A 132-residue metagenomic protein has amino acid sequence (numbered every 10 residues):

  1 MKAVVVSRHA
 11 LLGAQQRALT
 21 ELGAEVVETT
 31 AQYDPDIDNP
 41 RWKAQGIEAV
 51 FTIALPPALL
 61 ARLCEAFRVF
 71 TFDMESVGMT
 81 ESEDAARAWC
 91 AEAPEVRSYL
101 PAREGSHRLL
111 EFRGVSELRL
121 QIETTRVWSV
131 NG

Functional and structural regions predicted by a protein language model:
M1-A49, L59-G132: Long, low-complexity, Lys/Arg-enriched
A54-P57: Extracellular, surface-exposed repeat architectures
